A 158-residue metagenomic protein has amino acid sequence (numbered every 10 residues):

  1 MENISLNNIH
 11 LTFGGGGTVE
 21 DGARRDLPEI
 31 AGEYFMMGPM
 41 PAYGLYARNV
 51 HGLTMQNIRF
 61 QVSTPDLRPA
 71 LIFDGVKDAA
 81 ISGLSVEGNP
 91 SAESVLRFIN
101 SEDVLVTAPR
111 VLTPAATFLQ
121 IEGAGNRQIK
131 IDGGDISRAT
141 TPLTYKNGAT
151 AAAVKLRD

Functional and structural regions predicted by a protein language model:
M1-D158: Extracellular/periplasmic carbohydrate-active domains that bind, remodel, or depolymerize complex polysaccharides
